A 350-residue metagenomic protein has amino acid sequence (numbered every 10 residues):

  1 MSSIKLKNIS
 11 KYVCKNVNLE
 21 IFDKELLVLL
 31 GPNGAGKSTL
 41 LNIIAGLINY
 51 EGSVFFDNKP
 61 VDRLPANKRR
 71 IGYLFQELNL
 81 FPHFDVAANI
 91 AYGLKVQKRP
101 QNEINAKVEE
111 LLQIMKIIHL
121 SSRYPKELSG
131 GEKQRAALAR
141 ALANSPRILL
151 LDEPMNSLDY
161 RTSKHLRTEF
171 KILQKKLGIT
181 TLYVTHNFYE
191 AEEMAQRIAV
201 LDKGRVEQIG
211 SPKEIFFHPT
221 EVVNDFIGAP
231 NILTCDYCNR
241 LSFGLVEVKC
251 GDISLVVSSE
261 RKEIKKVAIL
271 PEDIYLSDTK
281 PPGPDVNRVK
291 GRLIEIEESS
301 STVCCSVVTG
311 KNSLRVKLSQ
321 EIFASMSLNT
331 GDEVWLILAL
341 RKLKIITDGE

Functional and structural regions predicted by a protein language model:
L6-E25, G52: Conserved beta-strand
V28, D62-P65, R70-N79, A91 (+1 more regions): ABC nucleotide-binding domain signature
L30-P32: The feature captures the beta-strand-to-loop junction immediately N-terminal to the Walker
S38-L41, A136: ABC ATPase nucleotide-binding domain helices that frame the ATP-binding cleft
A45: Helix-to-loop junction immediately C-terminal to a conserved catalytic motif
G52-P60: Conserved ABC transporter NBD signature motif
R70, D85-V222: ABC ATPase nucleotide-binding domains
C250-I296, Q320-E350: Glycine/charge-rich catalytic "coupling/switch" loops of P-loop NTPases
